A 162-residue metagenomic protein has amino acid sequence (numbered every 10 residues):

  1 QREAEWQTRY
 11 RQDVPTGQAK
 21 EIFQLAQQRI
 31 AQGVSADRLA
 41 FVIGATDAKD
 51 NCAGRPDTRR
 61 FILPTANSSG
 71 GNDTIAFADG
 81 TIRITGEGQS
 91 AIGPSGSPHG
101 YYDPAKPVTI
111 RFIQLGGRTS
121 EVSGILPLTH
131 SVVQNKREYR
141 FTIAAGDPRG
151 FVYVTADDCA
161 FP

Functional and structural regions predicted by a protein language model:
Q1-I22, A26: Heptad-repeat coiled-coil alpha-helices
A19-P162: Membrane-proximal structural modules of membrane-associated proteins and complexes
